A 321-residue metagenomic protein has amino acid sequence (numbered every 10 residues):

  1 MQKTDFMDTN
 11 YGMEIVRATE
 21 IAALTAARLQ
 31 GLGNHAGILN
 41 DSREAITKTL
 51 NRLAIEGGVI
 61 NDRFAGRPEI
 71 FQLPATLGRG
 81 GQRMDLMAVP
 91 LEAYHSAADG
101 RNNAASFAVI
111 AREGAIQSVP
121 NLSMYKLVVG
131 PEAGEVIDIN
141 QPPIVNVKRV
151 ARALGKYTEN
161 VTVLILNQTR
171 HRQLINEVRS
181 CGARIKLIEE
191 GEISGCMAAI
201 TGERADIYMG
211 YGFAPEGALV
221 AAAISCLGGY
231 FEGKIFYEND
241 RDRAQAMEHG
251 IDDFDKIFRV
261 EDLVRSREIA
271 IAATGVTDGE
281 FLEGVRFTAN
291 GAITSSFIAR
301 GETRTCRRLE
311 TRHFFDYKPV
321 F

Functional and structural regions predicted by a protein language model:
M1-M87, I193, R267, G275 (+3 more regions): N-terminal subdomain of lithium-sensitive/metallo-dependent phosphomonoesterases centered on the IMPase/IPPase/PAP
M1-Q2, A199-P215, L219-F321: Oxyanion/phosphate-interacting regions
G57-R63, L86-A88, A97-D99, S118-P120 (+4 more regions): General beta-strand structural signal in soluble alpha/beta enzymes
A75-G81, A97-R101, V128, R152-T158 (+4 more regions): Solvent-exposed alpha-helices and their adjacent loops that cap or buttress functional pockets in soluble metabolic
G78-A133: A generic, well-ordered mixed alpha/beta core segment in the N-terminal half of proteins
P90-D99, A104, R172, I193-A198 (+2 more regions): Short glycine/serine/threonine-rich phosphate/pyrophosphate-binding segments that cradle anionic phosphate groups
V109, E113-L187, A292-F297, E302-K318: Acidic beta-strand-loop-alpha-helix segment within the catalytic core of divalent metal-dependent phosphate-processing
Q168-L174, R179-G210, A214-L219: A contiguous, surface-oriented mixed alpha/beta subdomain in the mid-to-C-terminal portion of proteins that forms
